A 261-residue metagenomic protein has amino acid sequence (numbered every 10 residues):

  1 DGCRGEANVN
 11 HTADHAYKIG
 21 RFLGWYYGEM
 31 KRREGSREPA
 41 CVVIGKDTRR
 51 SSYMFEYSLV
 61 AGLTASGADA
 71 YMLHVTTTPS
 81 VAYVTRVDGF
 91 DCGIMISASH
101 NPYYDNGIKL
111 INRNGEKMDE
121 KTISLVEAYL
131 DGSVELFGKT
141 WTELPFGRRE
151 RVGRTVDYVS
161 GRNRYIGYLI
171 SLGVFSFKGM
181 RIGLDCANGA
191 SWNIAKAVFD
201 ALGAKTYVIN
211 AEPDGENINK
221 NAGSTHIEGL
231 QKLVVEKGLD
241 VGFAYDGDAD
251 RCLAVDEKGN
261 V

Functional and structural regions predicted by a protein language model:
G2-A61, A65-S66, R151, T155-G179: An N-terminal, well-structured beta->alpha segment
G5, Y26, N101, G189-S191 (+1 more regions): Short, acidic Gly/Pro/Ser/Thr-rich loop/turn segments
E6-N10, A68-Y71, E257-N260: A short glycine/serine-rich beta->alpha loop
R33, C41-D105, A197-V255: N-terminal small/polar loop signature for handling phosphorylated ligands or for N-terminal nucleophile
A70-L73, I170, G183, V261: Generic alpha-helical hydrophobic packing signal
N106-K237: Gly/Ser/Thr-enriched, mixed-charge loops and adjacent short helices that form phosphate/oxyanion-binding elements
L110-R113, L253-E257: Short beta-strand-to-turn element immediately C-terminal to the catalytic PLP-Schiff-base lysine in fold type I
